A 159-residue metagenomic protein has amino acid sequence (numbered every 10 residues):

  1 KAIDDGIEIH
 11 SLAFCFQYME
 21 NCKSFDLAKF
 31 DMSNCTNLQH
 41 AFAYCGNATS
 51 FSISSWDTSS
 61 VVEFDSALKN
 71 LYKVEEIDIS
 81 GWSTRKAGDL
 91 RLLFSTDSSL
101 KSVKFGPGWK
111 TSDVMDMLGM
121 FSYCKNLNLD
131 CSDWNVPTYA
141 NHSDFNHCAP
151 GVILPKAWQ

Functional and structural regions predicted by a protein language model:
K1-Q159: Negatively charged
